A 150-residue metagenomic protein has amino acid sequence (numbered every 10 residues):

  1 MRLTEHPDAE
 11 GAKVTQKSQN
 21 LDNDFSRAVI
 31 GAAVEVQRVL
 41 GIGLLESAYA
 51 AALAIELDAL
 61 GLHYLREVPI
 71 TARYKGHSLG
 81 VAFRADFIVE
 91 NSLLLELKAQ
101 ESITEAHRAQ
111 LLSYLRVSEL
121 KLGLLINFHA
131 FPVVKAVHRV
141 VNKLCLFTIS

Functional and structural regions predicted by a protein language model:
M1-N20, T148-S150: Short, low-complexity, charge-dense intrinsically disordered segments
D22-G31, I42-E46, A50, A54: Nuclease catalytic cores
G41, A85-I103, Y114: Conserved catalytic cores of phosphodiester-cleaving nucleases, focusing on short active-site segments
L60-K75: A short acidic/basic microdomain associated with nuclease active sites
G61, S78-F83, N91: A short, glycine/Asx- and small/polar-enriched loop/turn that sits immediately N-terminal to a beta-strand
Y74-G80, V133-V134: Acidic pyrophosphate-coordinating catalytic loop
K98-S150: Nucleic-acid nuclease catalytic cores
